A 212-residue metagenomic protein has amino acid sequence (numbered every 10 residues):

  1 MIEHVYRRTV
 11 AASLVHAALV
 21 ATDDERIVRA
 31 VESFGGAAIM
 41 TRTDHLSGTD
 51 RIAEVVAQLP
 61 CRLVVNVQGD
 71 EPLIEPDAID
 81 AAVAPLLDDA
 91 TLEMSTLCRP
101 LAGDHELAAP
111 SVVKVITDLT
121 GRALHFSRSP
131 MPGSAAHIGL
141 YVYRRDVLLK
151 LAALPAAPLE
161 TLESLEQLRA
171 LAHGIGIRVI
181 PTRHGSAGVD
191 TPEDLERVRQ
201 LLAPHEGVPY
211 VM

Functional and structural regions predicted by a protein language model:
M1-A21: N-terminal glycine-rich phosphate-binding loop and ensuing alpha1 helix
V10, V28-E32, A37, L171 (+1 more regions): Class I S-adenosyl-L-methionine
H16, E75-A157: Conserved core of the sugar-phosphate nucleotidyltransferase
A18-V20, V64, S95, A123 (+1 more regions): Hydrophobic/aromatic residues located in beta-strands of well-ordered beta-sheets within soluble catalytic
L19, E25-A84: Short phosphate-binding loop-to-helix
T22-D23, I74, Y143, D190: A conserved hydrophobic position in a structured secondary element of the catalytic/binding core that shapes
S134-M212: Conserved alpha/beta core of the MobA/IspD/sugar-nucleotide pyrophosphorylase nucleotidyltransferase superfamily
